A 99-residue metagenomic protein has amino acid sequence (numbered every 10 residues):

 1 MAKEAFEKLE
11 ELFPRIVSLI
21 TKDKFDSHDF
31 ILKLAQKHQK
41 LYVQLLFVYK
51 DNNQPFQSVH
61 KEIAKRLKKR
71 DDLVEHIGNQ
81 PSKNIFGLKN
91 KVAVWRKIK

Functional and structural regions predicted by a protein language model:
M1-L19, H28, K33-K99: Phospho-regulated, low-complexity intrinsically disordered regions of nuclear gene-regulatory and chromatin-associated
D23: Flexible coil/turn residues that form the inter-helical turn or adjacent wing/linker of helix-turn-helix
